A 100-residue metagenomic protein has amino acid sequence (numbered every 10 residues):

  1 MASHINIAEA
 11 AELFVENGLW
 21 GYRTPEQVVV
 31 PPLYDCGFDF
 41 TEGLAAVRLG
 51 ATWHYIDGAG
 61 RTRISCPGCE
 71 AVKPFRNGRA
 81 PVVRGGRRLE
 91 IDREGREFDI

Functional and structural regions predicted by a protein language model:
M1-I100: Residue-level detector of conserved, function-critical positions
